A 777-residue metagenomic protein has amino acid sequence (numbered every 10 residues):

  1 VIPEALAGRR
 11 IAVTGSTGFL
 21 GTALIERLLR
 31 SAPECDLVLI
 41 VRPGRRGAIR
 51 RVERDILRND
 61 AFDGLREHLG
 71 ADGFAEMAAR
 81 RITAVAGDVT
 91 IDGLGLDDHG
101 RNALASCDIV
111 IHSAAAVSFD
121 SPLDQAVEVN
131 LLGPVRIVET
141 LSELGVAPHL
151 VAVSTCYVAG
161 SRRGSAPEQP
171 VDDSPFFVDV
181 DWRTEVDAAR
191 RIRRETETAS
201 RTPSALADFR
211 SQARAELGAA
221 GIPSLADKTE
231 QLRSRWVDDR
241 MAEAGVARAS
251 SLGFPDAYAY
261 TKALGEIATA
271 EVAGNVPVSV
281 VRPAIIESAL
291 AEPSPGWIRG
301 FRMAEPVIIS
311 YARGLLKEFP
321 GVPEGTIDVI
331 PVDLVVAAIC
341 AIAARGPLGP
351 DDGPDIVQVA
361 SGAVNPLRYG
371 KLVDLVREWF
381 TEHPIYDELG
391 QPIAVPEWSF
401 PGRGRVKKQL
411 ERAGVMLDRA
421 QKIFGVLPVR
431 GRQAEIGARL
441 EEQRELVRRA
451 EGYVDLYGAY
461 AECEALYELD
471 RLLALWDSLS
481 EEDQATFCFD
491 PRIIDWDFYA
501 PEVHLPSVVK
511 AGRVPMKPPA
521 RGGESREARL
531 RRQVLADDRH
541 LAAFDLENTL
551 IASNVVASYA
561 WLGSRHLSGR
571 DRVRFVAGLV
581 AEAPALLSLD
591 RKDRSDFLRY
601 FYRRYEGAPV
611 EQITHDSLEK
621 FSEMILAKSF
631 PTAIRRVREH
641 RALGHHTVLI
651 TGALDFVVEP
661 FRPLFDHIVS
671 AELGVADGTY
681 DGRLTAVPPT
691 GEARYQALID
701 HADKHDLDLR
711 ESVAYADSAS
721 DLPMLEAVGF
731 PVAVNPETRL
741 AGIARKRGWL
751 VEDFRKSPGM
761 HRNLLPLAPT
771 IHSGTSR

Functional and structural regions predicted by a protein language model:
V1-I109, S113-A116, L123-V127, V135 (+2 more regions): N-terminal Rossmann/SDR dinucleotide-binding element
T202-P203, A207-A257, T261-G296, L348-I356: Conserved beta-loop-beta element that borders a ligand/cofactor-binding pocket
Y260-L264, G300-A304, V322-A344: Substrate-positioning beta->alpha
R345-Y457, A461-E464, E468-S478, E482-A485: Mid/C-terminal beta-alpha module of Rossmann-like enzyme folds, strongest in SDR-family dehydrogenases/epimerases
E502-L546, H566, S776-R777: Non-catalytic pre-domain segments flanking phosphatase-related domains
S525-Q533, D537-R539, H615-D616, S622-R777: C-terminal cap/substrate-recognition subdomain and adjoining C-terminal extension of metal-dependent phosphatase-like
V534-L589: Active-site neighborhood of HAD-like aspartate-dependent phosphohydrolases
